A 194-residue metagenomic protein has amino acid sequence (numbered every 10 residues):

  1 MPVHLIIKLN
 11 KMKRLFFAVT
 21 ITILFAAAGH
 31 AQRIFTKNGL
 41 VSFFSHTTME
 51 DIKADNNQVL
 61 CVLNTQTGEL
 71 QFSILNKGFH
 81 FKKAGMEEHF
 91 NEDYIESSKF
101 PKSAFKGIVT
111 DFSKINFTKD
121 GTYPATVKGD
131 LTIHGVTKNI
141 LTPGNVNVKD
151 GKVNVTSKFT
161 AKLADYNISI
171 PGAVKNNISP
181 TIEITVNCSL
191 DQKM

Functional and structural regions predicted by a protein language model:
M1-I34: Bacterial Sec-dependent N-terminal signal peptides
A31-M194: Low-complexity, acidic/polar, glycine-enriched regions of mature
